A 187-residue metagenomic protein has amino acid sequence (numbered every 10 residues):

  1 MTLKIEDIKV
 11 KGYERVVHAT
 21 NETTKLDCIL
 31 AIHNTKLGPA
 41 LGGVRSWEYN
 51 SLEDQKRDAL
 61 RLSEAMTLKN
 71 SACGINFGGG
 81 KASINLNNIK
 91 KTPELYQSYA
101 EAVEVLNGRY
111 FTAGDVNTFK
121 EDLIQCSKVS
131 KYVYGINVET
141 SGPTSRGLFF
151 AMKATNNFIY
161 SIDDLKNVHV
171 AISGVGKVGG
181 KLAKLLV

Functional and structural regions predicted by a protein language model:
M1-V138: N-terminal ligand-binding/catalytic initiation module
E139-V187: Glycine-rich phosphate/diphosphate-binding loop of Rossmann-like nucleotide-binding domains
